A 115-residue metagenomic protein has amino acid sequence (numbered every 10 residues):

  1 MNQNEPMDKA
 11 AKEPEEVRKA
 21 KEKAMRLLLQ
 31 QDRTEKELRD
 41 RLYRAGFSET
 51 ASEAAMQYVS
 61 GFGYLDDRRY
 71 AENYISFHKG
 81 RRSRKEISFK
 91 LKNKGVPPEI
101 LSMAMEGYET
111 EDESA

Functional and structural regions predicted by a protein language model:
M1-A115: An alpha-helical, amphipathic repeat domain used for nucleic-acid recognition, typified by the mTERF helical solenoid
